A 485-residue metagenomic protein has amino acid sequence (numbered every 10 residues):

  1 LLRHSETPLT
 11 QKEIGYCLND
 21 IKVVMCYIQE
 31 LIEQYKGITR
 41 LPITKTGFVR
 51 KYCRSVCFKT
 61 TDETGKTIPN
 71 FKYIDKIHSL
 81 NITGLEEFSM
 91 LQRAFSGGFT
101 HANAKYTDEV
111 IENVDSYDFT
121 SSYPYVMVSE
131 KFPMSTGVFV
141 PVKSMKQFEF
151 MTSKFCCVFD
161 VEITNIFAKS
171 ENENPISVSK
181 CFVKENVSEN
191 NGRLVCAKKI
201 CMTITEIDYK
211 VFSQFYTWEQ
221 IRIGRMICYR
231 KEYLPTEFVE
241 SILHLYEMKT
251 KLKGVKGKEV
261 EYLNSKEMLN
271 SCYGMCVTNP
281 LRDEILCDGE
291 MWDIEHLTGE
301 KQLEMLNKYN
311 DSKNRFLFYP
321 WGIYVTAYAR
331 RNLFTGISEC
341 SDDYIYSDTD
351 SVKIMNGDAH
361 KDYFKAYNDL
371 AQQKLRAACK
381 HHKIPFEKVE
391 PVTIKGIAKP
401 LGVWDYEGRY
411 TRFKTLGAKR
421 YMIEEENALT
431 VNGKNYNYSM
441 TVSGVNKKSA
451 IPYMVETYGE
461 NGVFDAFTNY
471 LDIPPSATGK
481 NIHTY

Functional and structural regions predicted by a protein language model:
L1-Y485: Conserved acidic
